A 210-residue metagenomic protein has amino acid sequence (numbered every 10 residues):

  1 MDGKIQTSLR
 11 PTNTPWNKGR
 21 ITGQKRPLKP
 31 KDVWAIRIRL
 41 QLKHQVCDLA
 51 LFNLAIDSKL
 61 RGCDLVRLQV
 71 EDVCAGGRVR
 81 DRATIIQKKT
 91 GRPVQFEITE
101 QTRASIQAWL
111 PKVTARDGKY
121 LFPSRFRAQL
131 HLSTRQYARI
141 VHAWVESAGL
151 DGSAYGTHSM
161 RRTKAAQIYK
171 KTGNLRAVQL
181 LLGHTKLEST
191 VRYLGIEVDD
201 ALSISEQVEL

Functional and structural regions predicted by a protein language model:
M1-L210: Conserved catalytic core of the tyrosine transesterase superfamily
